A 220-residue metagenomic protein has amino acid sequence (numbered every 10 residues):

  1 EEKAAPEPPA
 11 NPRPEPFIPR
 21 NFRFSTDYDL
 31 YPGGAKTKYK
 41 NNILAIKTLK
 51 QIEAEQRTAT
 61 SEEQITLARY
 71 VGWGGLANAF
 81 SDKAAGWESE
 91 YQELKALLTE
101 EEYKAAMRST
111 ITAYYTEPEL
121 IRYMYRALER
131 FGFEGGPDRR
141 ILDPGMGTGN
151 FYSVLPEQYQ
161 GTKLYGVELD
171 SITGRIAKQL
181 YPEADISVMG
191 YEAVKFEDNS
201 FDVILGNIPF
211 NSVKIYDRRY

Functional and structural regions predicted by a protein language model:
E1-Y220: Class I S-adenosyl-L-methionine-dependent methyltransferase catalytic core
